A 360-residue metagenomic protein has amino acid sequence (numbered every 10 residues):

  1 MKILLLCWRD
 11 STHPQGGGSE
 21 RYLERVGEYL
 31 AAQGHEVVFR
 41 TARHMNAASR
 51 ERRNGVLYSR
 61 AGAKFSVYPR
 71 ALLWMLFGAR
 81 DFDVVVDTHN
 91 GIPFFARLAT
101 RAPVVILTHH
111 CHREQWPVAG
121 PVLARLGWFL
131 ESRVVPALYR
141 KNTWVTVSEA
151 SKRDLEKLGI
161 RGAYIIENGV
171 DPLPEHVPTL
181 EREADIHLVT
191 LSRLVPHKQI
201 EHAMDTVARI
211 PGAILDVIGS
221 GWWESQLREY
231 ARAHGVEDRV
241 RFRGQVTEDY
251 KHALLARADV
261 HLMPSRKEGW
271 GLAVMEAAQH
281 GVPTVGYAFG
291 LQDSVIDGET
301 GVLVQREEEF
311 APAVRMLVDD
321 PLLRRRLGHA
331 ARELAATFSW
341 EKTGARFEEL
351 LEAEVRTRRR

Functional and structural regions predicted by a protein language model:
L123-W144, R153: Membrane-proximal helix-turn-helix segments that form the acceptor-binding/catalytic region of lipid-linked
V145, T179-K198, M204-I210, D216: Conserved donor-binding/catalytic core segment of Leloir-type glycosyltransferases
A150, G169: Carbohydrate-associated surface elements
R228-V246: Nucleotide-activated donor-binding/catalytic signature segment of Leloir-type glycosyltransferases, i.e., the conserved
R266: Aromatic "clamp/platform" in nucleotide-sugar-dependent glycosyltransferases that forms part of the donor/acceptor
V274, P283-G286: Short hydrophobic beta-strand element within catalytic cores of glycosyltransferases and related nucleotide-activated
D297-E308, M316-L322: Conserved acidic donor-binding segment of nucleotide-sugar-dependent glycosyltransferases
L323-T337, R346-E349: A short, well-ordered alpha-helix in the C-terminal region of glycosyltransferases
